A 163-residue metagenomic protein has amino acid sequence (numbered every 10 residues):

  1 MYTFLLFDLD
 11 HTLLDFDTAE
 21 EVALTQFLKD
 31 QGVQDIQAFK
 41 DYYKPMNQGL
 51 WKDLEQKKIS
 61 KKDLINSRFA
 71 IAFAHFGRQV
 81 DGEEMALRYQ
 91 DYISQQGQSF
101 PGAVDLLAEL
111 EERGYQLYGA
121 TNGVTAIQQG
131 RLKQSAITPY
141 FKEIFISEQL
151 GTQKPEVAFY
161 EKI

Functional and structural regions predicted by a protein language model:
Y2-P101: N-terminal helical cap/lid subdomain that shapes the substrate entry/recognition surface in HAD-like hydrolases
D8, S147-E148: Conserved residues at the C-terminal ends of beta-strands
T12, G151-T152: Glycine-/small-residue-rich active-site loops that bind phosphorylated ligands and cofactors
L13, I127, F159: Conserved short alpha-helix immediately C-terminal to the canonical SAM/SAH-binding motif I of Rossmann-like
E84-M85, Y92-Q98, A103-S135, F141-S147 (+1 more regions): Substrate-recognition element of Asp-dependent hydrolases with the DxDx(T/V) motif
Q153-I163: Conserved Lys-Pro-Asp/Glu-containing loop-to-beta segment of HAD-superfamily phosphomonoesterases, centered on
